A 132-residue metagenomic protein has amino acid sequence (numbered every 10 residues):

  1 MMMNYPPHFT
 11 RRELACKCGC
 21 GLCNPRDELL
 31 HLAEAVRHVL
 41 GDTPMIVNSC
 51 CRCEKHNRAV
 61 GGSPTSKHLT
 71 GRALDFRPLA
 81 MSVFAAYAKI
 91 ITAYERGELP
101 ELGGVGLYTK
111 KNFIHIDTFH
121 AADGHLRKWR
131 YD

Functional and structural regions predicted by a protein language model:
M1-D42: Active-site acidic/histidine clusters and adjacent loop/turn architecture that either coordinate catalytic ions
G19, M45-C51, A85-I90: N-terminal start-of-chain detector that recognizes signal peptides and the immediate post-cleavage beginning
N24-D27, R52-N57, T92-G97: A short linear-motif detector with a strong N-terminal bias
E34-G61: Extended, low-complexity, intrinsically disordered C-terminal regulatory tails of eukaryotic serine/threonine kinases
T65, T70, L74, P78-D132: Catalytic cores and adjacent binding grooves of peptidoglycan-active enzymes
